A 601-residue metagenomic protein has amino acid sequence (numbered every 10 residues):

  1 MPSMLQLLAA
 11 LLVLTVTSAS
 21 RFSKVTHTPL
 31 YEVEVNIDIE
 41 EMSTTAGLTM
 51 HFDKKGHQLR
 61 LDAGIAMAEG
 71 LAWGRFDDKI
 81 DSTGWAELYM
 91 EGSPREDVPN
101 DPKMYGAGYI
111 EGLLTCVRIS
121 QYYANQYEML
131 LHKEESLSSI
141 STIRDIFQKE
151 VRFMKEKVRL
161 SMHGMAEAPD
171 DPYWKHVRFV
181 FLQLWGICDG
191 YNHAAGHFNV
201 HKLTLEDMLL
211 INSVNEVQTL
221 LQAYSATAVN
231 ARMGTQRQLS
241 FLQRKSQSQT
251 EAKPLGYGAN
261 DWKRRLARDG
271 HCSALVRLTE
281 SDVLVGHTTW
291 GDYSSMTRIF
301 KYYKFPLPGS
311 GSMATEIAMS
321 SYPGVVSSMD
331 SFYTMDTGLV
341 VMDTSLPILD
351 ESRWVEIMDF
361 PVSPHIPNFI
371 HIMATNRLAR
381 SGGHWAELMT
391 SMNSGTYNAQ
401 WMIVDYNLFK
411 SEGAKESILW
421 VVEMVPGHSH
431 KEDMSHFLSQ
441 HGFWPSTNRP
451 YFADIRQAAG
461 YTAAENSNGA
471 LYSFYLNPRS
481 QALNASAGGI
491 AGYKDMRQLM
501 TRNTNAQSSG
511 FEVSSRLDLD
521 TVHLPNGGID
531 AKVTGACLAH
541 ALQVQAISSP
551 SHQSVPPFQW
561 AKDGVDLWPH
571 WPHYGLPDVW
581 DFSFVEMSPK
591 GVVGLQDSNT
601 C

Functional and structural regions predicted by a protein language model:
S3-A19: Cleavable N-terminal signal peptides of Sec/SRP-targeted secreted and luminal proteins
T17, S328-S331: Structural signature for solvent-exposed beta-strand/loop edge elements and short helix-capping sites, enriched
S20-L284, D292-S295, F305-S327, G338 (+3 more regions): C-terminus-biased signal that marks the final domain/tail of proteins
T288, I299-F300: "Short basic amphipathic alpha-helical interaction patches in structured regions
Y333-M335: Hydrophobic, conserved cores of late-appearing folded domains
